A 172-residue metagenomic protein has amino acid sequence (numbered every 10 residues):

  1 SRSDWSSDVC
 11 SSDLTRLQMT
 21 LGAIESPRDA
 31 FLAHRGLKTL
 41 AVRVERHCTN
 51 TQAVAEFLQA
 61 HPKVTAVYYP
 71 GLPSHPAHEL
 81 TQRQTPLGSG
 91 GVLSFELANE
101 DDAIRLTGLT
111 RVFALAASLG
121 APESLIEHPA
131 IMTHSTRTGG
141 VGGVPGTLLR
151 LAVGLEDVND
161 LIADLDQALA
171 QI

Functional and structural regions predicted by a protein language model:
S1-V9: Single conserved hydrophobic/aromatic residue that forms the stacking wall/gate of nucleotide- or nucleobase-binding
D8-L93, N99-D101: Structural motif of enzymes handling amino- and sulfur-group chemistry
R43, S124-I172: PLP-dependent enzyme catalytic core of the Aspartate aminotransferase-like
G71, G108-T138: Conserved PLP cofactor-binding pocket of PLP-dependent enzymes
S89-G91, G120-P122, P145-T147: A generic structural signal for well-ordered coil/turn residues at beta-strand boundaries that shape enzyme active-site
R105-R111, D164-L169: Short amphipathic alpha-helices in soluble, non-transmembrane regions that often serve as interface/regulatory elements
